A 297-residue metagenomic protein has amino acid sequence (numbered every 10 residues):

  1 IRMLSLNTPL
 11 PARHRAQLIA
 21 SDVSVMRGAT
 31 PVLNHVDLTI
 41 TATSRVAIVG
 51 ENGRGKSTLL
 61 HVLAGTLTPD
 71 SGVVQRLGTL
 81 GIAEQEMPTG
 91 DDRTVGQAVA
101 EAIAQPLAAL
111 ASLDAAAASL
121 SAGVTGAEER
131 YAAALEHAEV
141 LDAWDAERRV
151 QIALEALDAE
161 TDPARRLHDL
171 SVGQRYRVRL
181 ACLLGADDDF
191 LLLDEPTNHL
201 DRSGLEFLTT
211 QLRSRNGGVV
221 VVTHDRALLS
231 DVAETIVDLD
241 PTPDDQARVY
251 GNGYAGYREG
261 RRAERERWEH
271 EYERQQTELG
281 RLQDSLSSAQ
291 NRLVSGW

Functional and structural regions predicted by a protein language model:
I1-H270: ABC ATP-binding cassette signature C-motif
R261-A289, L293: Intracellular alpha-helical coupling/juxtamembrane segments of multi-pass membrane proteins
G296-W297: Extended alpha-helical coiled-coil "stalk/arm" regions that act as elongated linkers or oligomerization scaffolds
